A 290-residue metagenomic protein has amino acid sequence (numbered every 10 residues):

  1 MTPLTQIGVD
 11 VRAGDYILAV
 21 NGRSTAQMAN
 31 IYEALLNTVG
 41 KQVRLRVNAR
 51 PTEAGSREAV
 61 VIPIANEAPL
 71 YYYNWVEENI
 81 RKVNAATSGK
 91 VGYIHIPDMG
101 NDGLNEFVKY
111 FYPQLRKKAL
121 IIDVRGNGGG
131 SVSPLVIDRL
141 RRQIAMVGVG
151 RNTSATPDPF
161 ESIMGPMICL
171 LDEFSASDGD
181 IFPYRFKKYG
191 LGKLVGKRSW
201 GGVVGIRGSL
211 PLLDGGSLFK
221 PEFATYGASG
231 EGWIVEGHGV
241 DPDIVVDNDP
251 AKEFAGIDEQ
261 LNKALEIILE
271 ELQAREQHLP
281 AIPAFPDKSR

Functional and structural regions predicted by a protein language model:
T2-L4, L18, R23-G216, E253-Q260 (+1 more regions): Cleft-lining beta-strand/loop regions that shape enzyme active-site pockets
P3, G8-V11: A recognition module on extended beta-rich or small alphabeta surfaces enriched in W/G with H and D/E
R12-L18: Structural motif
M28-A29, S229, V246, H278: Short amphipathic alpha-helical leader/targeting segments
N66, F219, T225-A251: Active-site rim recognition segments
D243-L261, L265-R290: Conserved helicase C-terminal RecA-like lobe
